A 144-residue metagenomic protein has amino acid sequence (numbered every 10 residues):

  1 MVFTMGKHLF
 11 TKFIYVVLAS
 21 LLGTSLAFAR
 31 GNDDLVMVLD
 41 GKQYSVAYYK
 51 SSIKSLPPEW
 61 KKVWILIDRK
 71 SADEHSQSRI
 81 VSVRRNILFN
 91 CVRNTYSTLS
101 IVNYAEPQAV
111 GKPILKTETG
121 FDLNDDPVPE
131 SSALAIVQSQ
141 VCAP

Functional and structural regions predicted by a protein language model:
V2-Y15: Bacterial N-terminal signal peptides that target proteins for export
F10, V17, Q140-C142: Compositionally biased, intrinsically disordered low-complexity segments enriched in polar/proline residues
K12-T24: Bacterial N-terminal signal peptides
A27-P144: N-terminal secretory-pathway/extracellular module detecting exported/lumenal segments and adjacent signal-anchor/first
